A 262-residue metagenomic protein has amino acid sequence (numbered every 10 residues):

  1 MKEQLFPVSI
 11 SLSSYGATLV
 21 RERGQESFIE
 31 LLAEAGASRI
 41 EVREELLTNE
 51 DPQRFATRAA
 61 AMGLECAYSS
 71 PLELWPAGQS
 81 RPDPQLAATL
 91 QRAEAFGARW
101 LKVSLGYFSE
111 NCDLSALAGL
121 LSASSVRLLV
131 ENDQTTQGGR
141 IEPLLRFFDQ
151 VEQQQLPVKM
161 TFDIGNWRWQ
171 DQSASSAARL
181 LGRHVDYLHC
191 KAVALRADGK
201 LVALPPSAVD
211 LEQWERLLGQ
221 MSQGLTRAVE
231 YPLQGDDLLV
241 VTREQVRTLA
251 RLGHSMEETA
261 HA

Functional and structural regions predicted by a protein language model:
M1-G36, G97, S125, I141-F162 (+1 more regions): Histidine-acidic metal/acid-base catalytic patches
S9-R23, P71-D83, G106-F108: Active-site mouth loops of central-metabolism enzymes
S14-G16, E44-L46, L72-L74, L105-S109 (+4 more regions): Active-site-proximal loop/turn and secondary-structure-junction residues that shape catalytic pockets, frequently
A37-E45, E65-S70, R99-K102: Short, well-structured secondary-structure segments
R39-A60: Glycine-rich, proline-tolerant flexible connector loops at the mouths of alpha/beta enzymes
R54-F55, A116-L117, S176-L180: A short acidic, amphipathic alpha-helical/loop segment
F55-L74, L120-S125, E212-L218: Alpha-helix-loop-beta-strand connector modules within alpha/beta enzyme cores
E65, W75-M160, W169, T259: Active-site acidic/histidine proton-transfer and metal-coordination neighborhood in alpha/beta enzyme cores
